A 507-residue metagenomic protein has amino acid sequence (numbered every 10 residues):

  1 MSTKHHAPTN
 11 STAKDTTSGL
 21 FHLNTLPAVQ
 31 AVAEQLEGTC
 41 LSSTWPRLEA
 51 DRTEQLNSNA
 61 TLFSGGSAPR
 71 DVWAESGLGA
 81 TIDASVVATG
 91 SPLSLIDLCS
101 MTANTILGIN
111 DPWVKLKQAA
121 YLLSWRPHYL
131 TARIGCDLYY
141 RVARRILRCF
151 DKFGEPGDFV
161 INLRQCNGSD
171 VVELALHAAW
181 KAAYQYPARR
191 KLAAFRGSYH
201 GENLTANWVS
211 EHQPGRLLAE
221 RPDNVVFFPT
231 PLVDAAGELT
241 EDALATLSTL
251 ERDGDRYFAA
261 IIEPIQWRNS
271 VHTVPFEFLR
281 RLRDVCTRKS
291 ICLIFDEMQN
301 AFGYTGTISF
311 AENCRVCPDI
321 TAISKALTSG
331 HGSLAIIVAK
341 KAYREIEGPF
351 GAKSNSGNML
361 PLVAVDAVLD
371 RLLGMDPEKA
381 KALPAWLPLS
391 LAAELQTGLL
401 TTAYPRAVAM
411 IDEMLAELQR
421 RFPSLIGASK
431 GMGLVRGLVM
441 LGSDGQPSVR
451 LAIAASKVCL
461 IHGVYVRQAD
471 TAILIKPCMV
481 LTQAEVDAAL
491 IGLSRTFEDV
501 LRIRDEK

Functional and structural regions predicted by a protein language model:
S2-K507: Conserved N-terminal phosphate-binding loop of PLP-dependent enzymes in the Aspartate aminotransferase
